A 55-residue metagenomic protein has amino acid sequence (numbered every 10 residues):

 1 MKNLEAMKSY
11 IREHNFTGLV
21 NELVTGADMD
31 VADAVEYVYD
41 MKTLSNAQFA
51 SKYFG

Functional and structural regions predicted by a protein language model:
M1-T25, S51: N-terminal acidic leader/helix
N15, D28-D30, S45: Intrinsically disordered, low-complexity coil/linker segments enriched for acidic/polar and small residues
V20, V24, V31, V35-V38: Extended aliphatic helical segments
D33-G55: Short, charged early-sequence alpha-helical segments and their helix-coil boundaries
